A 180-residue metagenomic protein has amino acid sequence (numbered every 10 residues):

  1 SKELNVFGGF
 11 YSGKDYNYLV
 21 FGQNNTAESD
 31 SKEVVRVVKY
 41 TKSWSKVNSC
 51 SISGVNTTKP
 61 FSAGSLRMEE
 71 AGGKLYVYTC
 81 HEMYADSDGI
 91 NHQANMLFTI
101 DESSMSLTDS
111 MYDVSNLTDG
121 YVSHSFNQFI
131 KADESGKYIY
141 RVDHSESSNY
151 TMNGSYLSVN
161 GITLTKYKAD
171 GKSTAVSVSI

Functional and structural regions predicted by a protein language model:
S1-N24, S51-T57: Blade-loop segments of beta-propeller domains
E3-G13, T58-M68, N116-E134, I180: Repeated scaffold domains used in trafficking and secretory/extracellular systems, primarily beta-propellers
D15-V20, G73-Y78, S135-Y140: Entry beta-strands of beta-propeller and related beta-repeat scaffolds
N24-S29, E82-D88, S145-Y150: Short glycine/acidic-enriched loop and turn motifs that connect beta-strands
K32-W44, I90-S106, N153-D170: Beta-propeller blade signature
K46-G54, L107-S115, T165-S179: Beta-propeller fold detector
P60-E70, L75-V77, E82, S87-N95 (+3 more regions): Eukaryote-skewed repeat-based solenoidal scaffolds used as protein-protein interaction platforms, primarily
S125-G171, V176-V178: Long, internal scaffold/assembly segments composed of regular secondary structure
